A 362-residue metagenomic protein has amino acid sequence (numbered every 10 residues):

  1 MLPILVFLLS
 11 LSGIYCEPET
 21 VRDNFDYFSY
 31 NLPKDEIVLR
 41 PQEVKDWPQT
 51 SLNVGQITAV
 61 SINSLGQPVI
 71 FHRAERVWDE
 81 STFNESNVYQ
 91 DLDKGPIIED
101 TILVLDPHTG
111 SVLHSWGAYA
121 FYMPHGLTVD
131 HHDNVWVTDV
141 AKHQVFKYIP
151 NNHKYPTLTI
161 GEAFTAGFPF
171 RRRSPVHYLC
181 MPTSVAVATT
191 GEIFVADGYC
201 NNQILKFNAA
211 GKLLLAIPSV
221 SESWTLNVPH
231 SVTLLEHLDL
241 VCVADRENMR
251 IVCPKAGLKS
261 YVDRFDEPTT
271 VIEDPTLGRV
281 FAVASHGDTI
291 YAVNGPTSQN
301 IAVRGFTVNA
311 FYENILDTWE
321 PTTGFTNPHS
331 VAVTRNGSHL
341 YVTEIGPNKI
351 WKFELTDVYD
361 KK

Functional and structural regions predicted by a protein language model:
F25-V54, T109-G110: A short helix->beta-strand "capping" segment at the edge of beta-propeller domains
K45-D91, P96: Beta-strand-rich domains and repeat architectures in extracellular enzymes and scaffolds, especially beta-propellers
L52-N63, I98-D100, Y119-N134, T165-E192 (+4 more regions): Beta-rich, blade/repeat-based domains predominating in secreted/periplasmic proteins but also intracellular
Q67-V69, N134-V137, I193-V195, L240-C242 (+2 more regions): Conserved beta-propeller blade signature
R73-E75, V140-A141, P150, G198-Y199 (+5 more regions): Short loop/turn segments immediately following the C-termini of beta-strands
E99-L103, Q144-F146, N202-K206, R250-V252 (+2 more regions): A short loop-to-beta-strand structural motif that recurs across blades of beta-propeller domains
L127, L240-P254, S260-L316: Loop/turn-rich, solvent-exposed surfaces of beta-rich toroidal or solenoidal domains
T326-K362: Blade-level signature of beta-propeller repeat domains, shared across WD40, Kelch, NHL, RCC1 and BNR/Asp-box propellers
